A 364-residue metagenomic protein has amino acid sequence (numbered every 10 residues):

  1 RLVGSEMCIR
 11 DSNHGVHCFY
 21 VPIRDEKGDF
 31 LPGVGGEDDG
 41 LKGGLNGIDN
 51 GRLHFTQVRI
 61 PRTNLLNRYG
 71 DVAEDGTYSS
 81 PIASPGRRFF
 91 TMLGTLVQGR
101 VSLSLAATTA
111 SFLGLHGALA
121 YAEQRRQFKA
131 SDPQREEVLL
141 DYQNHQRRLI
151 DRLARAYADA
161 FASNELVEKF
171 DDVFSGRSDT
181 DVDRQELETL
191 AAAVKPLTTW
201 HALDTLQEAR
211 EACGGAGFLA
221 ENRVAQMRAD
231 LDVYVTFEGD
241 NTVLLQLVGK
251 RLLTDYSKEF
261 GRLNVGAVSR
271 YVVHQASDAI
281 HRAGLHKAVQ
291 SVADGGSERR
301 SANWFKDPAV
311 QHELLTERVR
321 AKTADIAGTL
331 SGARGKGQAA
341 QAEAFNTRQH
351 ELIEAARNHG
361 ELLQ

Functional and structural regions predicted by a protein language model:
R1, S5-E6, R10-Q364: Flavin-dependent oxidoreductase catalytic core characteristic of acyl-CoA dehydrogenase/oxidase-like enzymes
